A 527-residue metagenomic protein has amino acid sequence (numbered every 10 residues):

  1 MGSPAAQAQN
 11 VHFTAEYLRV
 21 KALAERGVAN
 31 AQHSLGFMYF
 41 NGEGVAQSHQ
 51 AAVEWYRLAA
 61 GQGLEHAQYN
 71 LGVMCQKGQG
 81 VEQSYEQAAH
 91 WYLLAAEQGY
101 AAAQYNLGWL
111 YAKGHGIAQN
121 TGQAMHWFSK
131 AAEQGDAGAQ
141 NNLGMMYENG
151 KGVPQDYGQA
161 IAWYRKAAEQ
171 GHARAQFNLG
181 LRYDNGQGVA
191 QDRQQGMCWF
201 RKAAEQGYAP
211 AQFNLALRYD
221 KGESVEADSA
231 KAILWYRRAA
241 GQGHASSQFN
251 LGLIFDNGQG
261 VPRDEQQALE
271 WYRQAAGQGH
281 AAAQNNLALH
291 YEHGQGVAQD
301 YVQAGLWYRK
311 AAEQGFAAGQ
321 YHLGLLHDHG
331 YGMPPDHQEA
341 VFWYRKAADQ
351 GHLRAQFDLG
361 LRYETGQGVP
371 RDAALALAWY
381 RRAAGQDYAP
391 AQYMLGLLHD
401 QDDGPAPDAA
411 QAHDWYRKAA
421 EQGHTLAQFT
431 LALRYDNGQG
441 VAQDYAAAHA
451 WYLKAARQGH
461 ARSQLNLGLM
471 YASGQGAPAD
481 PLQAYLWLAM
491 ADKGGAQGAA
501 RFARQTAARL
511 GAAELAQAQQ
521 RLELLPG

Functional and structural regions predicted by a protein language model:
M1-R26, N30-S34: N-terminal leader/linker segments that initiate helical-solenoid repeat arrays
Q7, V11-H12, K493-G527: Terminal, low-structured helical/coil segments at or just beyond the last alpha-helical repeat
E25-V28, N41-E43, S48, G61-E65 (+38 more regions): Short helix-capping/linker turns of helical repeat alpha-solenoids
S34-N41, N70-K77, N106-K113, N142-N149 (+11 more regions): Hydrophobic face of amphipathic alpha-helices that form TPR/SEL1-like repeat modules and related alpha-solenoid
M38, A59, M74, A95 (+24 more regions): TPR/TPR-like alpha-solenoid repeats
